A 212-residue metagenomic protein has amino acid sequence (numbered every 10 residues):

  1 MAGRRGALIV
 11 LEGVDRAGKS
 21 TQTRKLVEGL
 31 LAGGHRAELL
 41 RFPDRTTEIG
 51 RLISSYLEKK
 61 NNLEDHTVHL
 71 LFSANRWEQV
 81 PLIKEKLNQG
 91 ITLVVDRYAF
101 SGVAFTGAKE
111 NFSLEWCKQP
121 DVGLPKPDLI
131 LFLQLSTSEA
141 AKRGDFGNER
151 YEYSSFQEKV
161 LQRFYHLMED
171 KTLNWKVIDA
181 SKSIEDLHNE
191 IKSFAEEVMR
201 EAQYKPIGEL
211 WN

Functional and structural regions predicted by a protein language model:
A2-G3, V27, S138-N212: NTP-dependent small-molecule kinase module
R4-L8: Pre-Walker A (Motif I) flank of P-loop NTPase domains
L11: Hydrophobic anchor at the beta1->P-loop junction of P-loop NTPases
R16: Walker A (P-loop) phosphate-binding loop of P-loop NTPases
K19: Conserved lysine of the Walker
Q22: Hydrophobic positions on the alpha1 helix immediately C-terminal to the Walker A/P-loop
G33-V122: ATP-dependent small-molecule kinase phosphotransfer cores that center on conserved nucleotide phosphate-binding segments
R97-H166: A glycine- and Lys/Arg-enriched "phosphate-lid" helix/loop adjacent to the NTP-binding pocket of small-molecule kinases
